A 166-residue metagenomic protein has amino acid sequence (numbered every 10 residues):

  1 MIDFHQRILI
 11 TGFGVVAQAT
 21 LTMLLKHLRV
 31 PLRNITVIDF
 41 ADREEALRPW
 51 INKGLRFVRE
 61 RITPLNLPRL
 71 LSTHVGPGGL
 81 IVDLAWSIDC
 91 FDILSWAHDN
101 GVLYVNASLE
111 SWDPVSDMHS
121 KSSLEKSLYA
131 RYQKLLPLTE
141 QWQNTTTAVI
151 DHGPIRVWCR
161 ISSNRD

Functional and structural regions predicted by a protein language model:
M1-Q6: A short, basic/flexible loop-to-alpha-helix module at the beginning of a structural domain
V16: Hydrophobic/small residue at the entry helix of a nucleotide-binding pocket
R29-P49: NAD(P)-binding Rossmann-fold cofactor-contacting core
R59-V75, D89: Conserved Rossmann-fold cofactor-binding substructure of NAD(P)-dependent oxidoreductases
I62, L80-L94: N-terminal glycine-rich "phosphate-gripper" loop used for MgATP/nucleotide binding and carboxylate activation
I88-L103, A107-T146: Rossmann-fold NAD(P)-binding glycine/threonine-rich loop
Q133-D166: Rossmann-like dinucleotide-binding core of oxidoreductases
